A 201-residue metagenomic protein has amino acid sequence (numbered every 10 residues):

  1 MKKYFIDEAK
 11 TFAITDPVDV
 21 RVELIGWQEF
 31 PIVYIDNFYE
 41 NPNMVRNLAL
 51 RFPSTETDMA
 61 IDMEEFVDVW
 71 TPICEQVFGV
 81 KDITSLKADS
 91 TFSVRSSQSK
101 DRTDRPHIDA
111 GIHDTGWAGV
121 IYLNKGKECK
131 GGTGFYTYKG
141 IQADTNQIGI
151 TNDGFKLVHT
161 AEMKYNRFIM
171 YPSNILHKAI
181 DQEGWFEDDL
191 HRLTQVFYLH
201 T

Functional and structural regions predicted by a protein language model:
K2-P106, G132: Non-heme Fe(II)/2-oxoglutarate
Q98-T201: Catalytic core of non-heme Fe(II) oxygenases with the double-stranded beta-helix
